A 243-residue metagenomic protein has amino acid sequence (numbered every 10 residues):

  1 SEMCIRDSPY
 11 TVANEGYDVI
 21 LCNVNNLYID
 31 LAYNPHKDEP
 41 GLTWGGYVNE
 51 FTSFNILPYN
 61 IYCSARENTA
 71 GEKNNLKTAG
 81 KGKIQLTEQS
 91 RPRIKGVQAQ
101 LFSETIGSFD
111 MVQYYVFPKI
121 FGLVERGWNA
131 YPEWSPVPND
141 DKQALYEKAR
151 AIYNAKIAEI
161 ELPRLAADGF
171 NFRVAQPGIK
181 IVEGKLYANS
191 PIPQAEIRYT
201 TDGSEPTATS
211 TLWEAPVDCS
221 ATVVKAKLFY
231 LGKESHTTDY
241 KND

Functional and structural regions predicted by a protein language model:
S1, L21-N25, Q98-L101, S190 (+2 more regions): Active-site proximal loops enriched in glycine and acidic residues that flank catalytic Cys/His/Asp and coordinate
M3-I5: Short, small-residue-biased leader/transition segments that mark boundaries at the very start of proteins
S8-Q100: Aromatic-lined glycan-binding groove of carbohydrate-active enzymes
V19-N23, A130-P136, H236-T237: Acidic/polar loop patches that form or flank catalytic/metal-binding clefts of enzymes that bind anionic ligands
F102, D110-M111, R126-N129: Beta-strand-rich recognition/accessory modules
Q113-F117: Catalytic cores of enzyme domains
I120: Conserved, mostly hydrophobic/aromatic
V137-D243: Short, compositionally stereotyped local motifs that mark structural "simplifiers"
